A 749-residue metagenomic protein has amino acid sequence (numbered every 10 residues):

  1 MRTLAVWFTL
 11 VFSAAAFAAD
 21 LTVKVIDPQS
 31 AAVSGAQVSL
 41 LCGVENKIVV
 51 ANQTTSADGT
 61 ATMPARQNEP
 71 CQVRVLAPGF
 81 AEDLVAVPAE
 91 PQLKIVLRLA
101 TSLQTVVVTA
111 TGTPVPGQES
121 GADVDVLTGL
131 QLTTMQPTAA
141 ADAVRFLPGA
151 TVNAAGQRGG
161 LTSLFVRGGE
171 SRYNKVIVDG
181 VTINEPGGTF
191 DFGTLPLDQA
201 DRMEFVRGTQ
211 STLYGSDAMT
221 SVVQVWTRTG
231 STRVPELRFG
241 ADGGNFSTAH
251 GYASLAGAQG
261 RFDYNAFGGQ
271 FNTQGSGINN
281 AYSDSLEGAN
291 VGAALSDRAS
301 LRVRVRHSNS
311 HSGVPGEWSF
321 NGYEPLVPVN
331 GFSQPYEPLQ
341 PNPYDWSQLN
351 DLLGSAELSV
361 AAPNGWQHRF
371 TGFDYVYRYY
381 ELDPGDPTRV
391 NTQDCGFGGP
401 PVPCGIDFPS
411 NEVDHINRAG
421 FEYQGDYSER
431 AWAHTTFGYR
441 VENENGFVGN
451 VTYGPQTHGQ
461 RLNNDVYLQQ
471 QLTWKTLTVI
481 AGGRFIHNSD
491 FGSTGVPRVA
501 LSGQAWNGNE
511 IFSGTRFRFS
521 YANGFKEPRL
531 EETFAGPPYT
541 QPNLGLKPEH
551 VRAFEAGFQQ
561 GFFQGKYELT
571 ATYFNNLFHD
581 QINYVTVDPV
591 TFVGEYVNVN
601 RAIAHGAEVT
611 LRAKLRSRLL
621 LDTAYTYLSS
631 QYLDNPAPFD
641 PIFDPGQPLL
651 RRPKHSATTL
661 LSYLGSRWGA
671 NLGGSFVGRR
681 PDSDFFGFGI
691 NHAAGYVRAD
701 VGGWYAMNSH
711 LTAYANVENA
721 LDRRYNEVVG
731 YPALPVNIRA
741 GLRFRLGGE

Functional and structural regions predicted by a protein language model:
L41-V44, L76-P78, P88-T134, A141 (+2 more regions): Short, acidic, small-residue-rich periplasmic hinge/interaction motif at the N-terminus of Gram-negative outer-membrane
P116, A141-T182, D201: Extracytoplasmic beta-strand/coil segments of soluble accessory domains associated with Gram-negative outer-membrane
V181-G208, W226: Short acidic/polar hinge/loop motifs at secondary-structure boundaries that mediate gating or recognition
N245-N272, G277-E317, P343-Q367, S428-H434: Transmembrane beta-barrel wall of Gram-negative outer-membrane proteins
R261-D263, G365-D383, G446, Q504-S513 (+5 more regions): Membrane-embedded beta-barrel scaffold of Gram-negative outer-membrane proteins
A293-S296, F519, F554, L621 (+1 more regions): Conserved C-terminal beta-signal and adjacent last beta-strands/turns of outer-membrane beta-barrel proteins
S296, L358, R430-T436, Q456-N576 (+2 more regions): Structural signature of Gram-negative outer-membrane beta-barrels, strongest in the C-terminal barrel of TonB-dependent
T435, T473-V479, F574-L577, V597-D684 (+2 more regions): Gram-negative outer-membrane beta-barrel transporters
